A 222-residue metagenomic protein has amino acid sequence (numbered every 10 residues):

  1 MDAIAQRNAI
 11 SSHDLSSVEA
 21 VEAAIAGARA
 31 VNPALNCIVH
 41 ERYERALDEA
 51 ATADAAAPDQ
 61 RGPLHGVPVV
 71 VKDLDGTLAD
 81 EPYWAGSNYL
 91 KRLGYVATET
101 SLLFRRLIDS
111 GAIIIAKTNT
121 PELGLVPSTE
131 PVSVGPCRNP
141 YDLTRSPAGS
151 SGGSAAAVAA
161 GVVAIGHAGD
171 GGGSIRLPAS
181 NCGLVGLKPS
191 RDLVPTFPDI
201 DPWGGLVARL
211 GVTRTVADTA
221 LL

Functional and structural regions predicted by a protein language model:
M1-D48: An N-terminal boundary/leader segment
Q6-S12, K91-Y95, V207-R214: Short, well-ordered beta-strand elements within core beta-sheets of diverse protein domains
V18-E22, P68, I108: Hydrophobic face of alpha-helices
A24, A46, K72, L107 (+1 more regions): Conserved hydrophobic/aromatic pocket- or pore-lining residues that grip, position, or stack substrates in active sites
I38-V39, P63-L64, P68-V70, I113 (+1 more regions): Short, conserved beta-strand segments within well-ordered enzyme catalytic domains that often line or immediately flank
A53-P68, D218-L221: Immediate post-signal peptide segment of exported/extracytoplasmic ligand-binding proteins
P63-L103: Enzymes and membrane/adaptor proteins characterized by extended Gly/Ser/Thr/Asp/Glu-rich, aromatic-dotted
A97-L221: Short glycine/serine-rich loop segments
